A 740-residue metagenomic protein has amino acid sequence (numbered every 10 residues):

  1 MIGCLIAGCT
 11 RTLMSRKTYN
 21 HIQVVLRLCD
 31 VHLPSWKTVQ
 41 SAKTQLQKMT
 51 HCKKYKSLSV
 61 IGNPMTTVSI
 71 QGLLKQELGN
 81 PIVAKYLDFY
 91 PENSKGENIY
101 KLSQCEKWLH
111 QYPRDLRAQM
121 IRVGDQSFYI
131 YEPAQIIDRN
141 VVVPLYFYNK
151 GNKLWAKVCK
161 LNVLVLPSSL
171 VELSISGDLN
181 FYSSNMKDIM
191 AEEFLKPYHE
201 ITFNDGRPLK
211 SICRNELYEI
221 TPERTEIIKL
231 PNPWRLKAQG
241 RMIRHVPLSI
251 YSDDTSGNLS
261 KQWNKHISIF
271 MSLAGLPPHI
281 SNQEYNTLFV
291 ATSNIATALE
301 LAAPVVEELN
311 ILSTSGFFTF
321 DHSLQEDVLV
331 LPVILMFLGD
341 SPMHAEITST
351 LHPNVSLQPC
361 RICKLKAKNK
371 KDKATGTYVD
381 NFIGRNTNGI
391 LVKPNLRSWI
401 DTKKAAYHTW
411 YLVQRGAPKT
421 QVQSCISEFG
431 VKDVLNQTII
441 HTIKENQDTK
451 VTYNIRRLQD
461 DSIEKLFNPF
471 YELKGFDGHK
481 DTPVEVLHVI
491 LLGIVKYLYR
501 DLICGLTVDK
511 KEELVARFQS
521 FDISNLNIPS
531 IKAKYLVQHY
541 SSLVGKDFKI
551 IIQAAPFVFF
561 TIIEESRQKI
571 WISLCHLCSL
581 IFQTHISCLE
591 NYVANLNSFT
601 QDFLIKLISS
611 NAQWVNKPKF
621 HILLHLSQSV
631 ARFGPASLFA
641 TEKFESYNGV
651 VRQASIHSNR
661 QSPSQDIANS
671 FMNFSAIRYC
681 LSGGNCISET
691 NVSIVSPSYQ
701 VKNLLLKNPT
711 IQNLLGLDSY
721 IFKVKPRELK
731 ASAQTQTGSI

Functional and structural regions predicted by a protein language model:
M1-P64, L78-P81, Y90: N-terminal regions that are enriched for targeting/export leaders and immediately downstream pro/stem segments
I22, D253, V305, C360 (+2 more regions): Short, conserved catalytic/metal-binding motifs centered on acidic residues
V31, G257-L259, P278-S281, A298 (+3 more regions): Eukaryotic short linear interaction motifs
K43-I228, I490-I740: Terminal interaction-prone segments of large eukaryotic proteins
G206, S211-K229, R235-Y251, G257-L273 (+1 more regions): Core catalytic machinery and nucleic-acid-binding channels of phosphodiester-processing enzymes
K261-K265, Q283-N286, T348, D372-G376 (+1 more regions): Short coil/turn segments at secondary-structure boundaries
S272-S315: Compact, glycine/acidic-enriched structural inserts
T314-D547: Domain-level detector for long, ordered catalytic/regulatory cores in large eukaryotic signaling and trafficking
